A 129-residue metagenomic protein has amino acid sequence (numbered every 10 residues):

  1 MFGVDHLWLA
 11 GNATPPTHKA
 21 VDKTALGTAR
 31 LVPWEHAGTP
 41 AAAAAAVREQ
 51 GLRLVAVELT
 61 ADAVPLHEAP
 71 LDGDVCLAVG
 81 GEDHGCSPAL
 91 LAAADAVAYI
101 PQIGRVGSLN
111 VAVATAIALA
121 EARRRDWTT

Functional and structural regions predicted by a protein language model:
M1-T129: Post-transcriptional modification and biogenesis factors for structured RNAs of the translation apparatus
